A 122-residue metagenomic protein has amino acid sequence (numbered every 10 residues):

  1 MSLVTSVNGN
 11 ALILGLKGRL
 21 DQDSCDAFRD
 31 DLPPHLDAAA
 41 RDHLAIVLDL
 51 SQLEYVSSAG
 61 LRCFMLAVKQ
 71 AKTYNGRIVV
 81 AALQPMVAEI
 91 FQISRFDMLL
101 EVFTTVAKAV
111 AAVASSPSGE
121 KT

Functional and structural regions predicted by a protein language model:
M1-G15: Short beta-strand/loop segment at the start of cytosolic alpha/beta domains
S2-L3, A45, M86, A114: Short leucine-rich amphipathic alpha-helices used at interfaces
S6, A81, F103: General small-molecule cofactor/ligand-binding pocket signal
N10, P85, A107: Residues that form or immediately flank small-molecule/cofactor binding pockets and catalytic motifs
L12, A40-R41, K72, V110 (+1 more regions): Intrinsic disorder/low-complexity segments
Q22-L100: Amphipathic alpha-helical interaction surfaces in cytosolic regulatory modules
E101-T122: A charged, well-structured terminal subsegment
